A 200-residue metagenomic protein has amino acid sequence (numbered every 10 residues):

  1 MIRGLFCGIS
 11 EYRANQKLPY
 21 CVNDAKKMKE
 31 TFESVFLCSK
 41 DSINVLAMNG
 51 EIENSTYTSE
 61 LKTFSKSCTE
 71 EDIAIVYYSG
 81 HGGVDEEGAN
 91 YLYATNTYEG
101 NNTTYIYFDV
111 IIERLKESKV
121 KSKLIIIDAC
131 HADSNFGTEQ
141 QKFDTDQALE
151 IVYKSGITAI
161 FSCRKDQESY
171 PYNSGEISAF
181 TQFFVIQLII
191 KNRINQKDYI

Functional and structural regions predicted by a protein language model:
M1-I2, S39-S42, V120-S122, K154-I157: Short glycine-/polar-rich loops that comprise or flank the Walker A/P-loop and associated switch/sensor motifs
M1-N90: Boundary/activation segment at the start of structured domains
F6, R13-N15, G83-V84, G100 (+2 more regions): Eukaryotic short linear interaction motifs
G8, E33, K123-I125, A129-I200: Active-site-proximal C-terminal subdomain of hydrolase catalytic domains
Q16-P19, T103-T104, P171-G175: Short, solvent-exposed loop/turn segments at secondary-structure boundaries
C21, A25, F108, N173-I177 (+1 more regions): Short, charged, low-complexity patches
N54-Q140, D198: Caspase-like (clan CD) cysteine peptidase catalytic core
